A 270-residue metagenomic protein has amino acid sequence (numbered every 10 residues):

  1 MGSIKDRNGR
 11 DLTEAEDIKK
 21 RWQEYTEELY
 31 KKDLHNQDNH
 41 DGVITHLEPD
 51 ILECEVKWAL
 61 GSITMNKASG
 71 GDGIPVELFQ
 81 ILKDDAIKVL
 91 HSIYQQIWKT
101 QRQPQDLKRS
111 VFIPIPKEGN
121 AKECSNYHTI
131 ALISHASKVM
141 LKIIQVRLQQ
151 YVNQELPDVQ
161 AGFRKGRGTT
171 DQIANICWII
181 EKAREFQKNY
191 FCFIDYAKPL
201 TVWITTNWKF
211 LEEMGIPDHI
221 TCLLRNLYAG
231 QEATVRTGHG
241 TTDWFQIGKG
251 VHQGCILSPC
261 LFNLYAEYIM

Functional and structural regions predicted by a protein language model:
M1-S125, A131, H135-V139, L156: Surface-exposed loop/turn segments and immediately adjacent short secondary-structure elements within folded domains
S3, N66-I74, F112, K122-L132 (+1 more regions): Conserved catalytic palm subdomain of right-hand nucleotidyl-transferase polymerases, strongest for RNA-directed enzymes
S3, Y25-L29, A59-S62, E77-I81 (+14 more regions): Alpha-helical recognition domains of nuclear gene-regulatory proteins
N8, E16, Y94, P116 (+7 more regions): Residues that form ligand- and interface-recognition hot spots within folded domains
E16, H40-D41, S125-Y127, I143-V146 (+2 more regions): Short coil/turn segments at secondary-structure boundaries
L34-W58, R102, L107-V111, Q150-V202 (+4 more regions): Active-site-proximal segment of RNA-dependent polymerases
I87, S125-L156, A197-L200, G248-M270: Conserved pre-motif C helix in the palm subdomain of viral-like polymerases
Y196-M270: Conserved polymerase palm-domain catalytic core
